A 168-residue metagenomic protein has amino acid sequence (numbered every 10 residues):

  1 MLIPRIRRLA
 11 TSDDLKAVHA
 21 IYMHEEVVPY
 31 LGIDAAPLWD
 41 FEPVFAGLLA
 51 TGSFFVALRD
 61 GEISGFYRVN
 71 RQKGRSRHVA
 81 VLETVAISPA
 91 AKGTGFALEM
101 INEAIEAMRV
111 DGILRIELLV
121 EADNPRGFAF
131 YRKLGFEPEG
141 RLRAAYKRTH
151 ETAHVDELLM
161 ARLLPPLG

Functional and structural regions predicted by a protein language model:
M1-D13, L158, R162-G168: Conserved N-terminal entry element of GNAT/NAT acetyltransferase domains
L9-S12, A20-A90, I101-E103, A107 (+1 more regions): Acetyl-CoA-dependent GNAT
G52, H154-L159: Short hydrophobic/aromatic beta-strand or adjacent loop that forms the aromatic wall/cage of a ligand/substrate-binding
A91, G95: Glycine-rich phosphate-binding loop
A97, I101, D123-G127, A144-H150: Short glycine/proline-centered loop/turn elements that form peptide/ligand docking sites
M108-L119: Conserved GNAT acetyl-CoA-binding A-motif
E117-V120, R132, E137-A153: Conserved catalytic-core motifs of GNAT/GCN5-like acyltransferases
